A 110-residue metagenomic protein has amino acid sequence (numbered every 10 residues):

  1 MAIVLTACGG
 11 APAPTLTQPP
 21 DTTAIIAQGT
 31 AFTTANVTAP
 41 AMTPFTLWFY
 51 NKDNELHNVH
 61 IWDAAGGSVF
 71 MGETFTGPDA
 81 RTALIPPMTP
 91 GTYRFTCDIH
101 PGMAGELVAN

Functional and structural regions predicted by a protein language model:
I3-V4, C8-N110: Extracytoplasmic copper-binding redox domains, predominantly the cupredoxin/blue-copper superfamily
